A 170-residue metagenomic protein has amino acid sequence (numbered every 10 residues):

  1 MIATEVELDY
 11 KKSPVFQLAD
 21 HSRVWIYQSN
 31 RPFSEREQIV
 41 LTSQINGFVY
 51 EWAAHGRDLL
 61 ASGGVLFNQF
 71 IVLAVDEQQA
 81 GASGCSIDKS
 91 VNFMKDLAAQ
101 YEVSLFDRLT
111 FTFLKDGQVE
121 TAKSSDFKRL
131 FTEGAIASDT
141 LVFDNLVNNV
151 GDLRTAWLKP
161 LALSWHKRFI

Functional and structural regions predicted by a protein language model:
I2, V6, Y10-S13, D20-L66: Long, hydrophobic N-terminal alpha-helical segment
E5-D9, F106-I170: Terminal interaction module
V24-Q28, F70-A74, T112: Ordered hydrophobic segments in well-structured contexts
P32, Q79-G81, L114: Short histidine/acidic/glycine/proline-rich micro-motifs that form metal- and phosphate-coordinating active-site loops
F48, W52-G56, S104, G134-S138: Short secondary-structure junctions and interdomain/linker hinges
D58-G81: Short, intrinsically disordered low-complexity segments
L60-S62, Q100-T110: Short, flexible active-site-proximal loops enriched in glycine and acidic residues
V75-V103: Helix-adjacent hinge/juxtasegments
